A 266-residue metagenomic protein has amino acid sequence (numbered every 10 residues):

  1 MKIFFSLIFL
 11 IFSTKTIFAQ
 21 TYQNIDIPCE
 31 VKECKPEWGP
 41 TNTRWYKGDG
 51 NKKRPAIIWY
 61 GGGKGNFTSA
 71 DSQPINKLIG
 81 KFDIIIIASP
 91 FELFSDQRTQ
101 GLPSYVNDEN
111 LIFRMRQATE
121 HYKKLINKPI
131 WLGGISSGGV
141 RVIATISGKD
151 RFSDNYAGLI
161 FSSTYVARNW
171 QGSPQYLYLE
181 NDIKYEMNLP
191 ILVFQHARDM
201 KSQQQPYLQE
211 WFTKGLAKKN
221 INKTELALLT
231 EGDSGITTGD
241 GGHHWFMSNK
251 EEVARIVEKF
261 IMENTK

Functional and structural regions predicted by a protein language model:
I3-S13: Sec-dependent N-terminal signal peptides
Q20-D49: N-terminal cap/lid segment of alpha/beta-hydrolase-fold proteins
K53, G62-D83, I87, E92-D96 (+2 more regions): Short substrate-entry loop that stabilizes the transition state in hydrolases
I58-G62, Q195: The conserved beta1-alpha1 loop
L102-K124: Alpha/beta-hydrolase active-site loop
P129-Y185: Primarily recognizes the serine-hydrolase "nucleophile elbow" in alpha/beta-hydrolase and SGNH/GDSL folds
S163-L229: The feature captures the conserved acid-bearing segment of alpha/beta-hydrolase catalytic domains
K219-K266: C-terminal catalytic histidine-bearing segment of alpha/beta-hydrolase fold enzymes
